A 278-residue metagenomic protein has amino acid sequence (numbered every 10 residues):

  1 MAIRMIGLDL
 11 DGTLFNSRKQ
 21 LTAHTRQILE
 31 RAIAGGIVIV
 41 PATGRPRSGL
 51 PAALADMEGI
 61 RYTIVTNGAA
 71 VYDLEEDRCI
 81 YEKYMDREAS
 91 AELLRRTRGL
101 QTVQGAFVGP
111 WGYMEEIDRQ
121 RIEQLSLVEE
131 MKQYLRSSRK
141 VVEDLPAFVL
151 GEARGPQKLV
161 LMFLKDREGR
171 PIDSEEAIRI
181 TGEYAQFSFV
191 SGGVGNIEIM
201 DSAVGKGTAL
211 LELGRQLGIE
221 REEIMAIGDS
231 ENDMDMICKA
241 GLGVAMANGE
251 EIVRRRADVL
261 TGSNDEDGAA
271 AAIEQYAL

Functional and structural regions predicted by a protein language model:
M1-M5, L21-T22, I197-L278: Mg2+-dependent phosphoryl-transfer enzymes with acidic/Ser/Thr/Gly-rich catalytic loops
I3, I60, Q101, P156-Q157 (+2 more regions): Short, well-ordered alpha-helix to beta-strand connector turns
R4-R18, L93: Asp-based phosphoryl-transfer active-site loop
G12, G68, G228-S230: Active-site metal-binding loops of divalent metal-dependent hydrolases
K19-G36, E82-A89, V142-A147, D201-R215 (+1 more regions): Short, acidic loop-to-helix structural element flanking the phosphoryl-transfer center in phosphate-processing enzymes
Q20-E129: Active-site phosphate-binding/coordination module
D56-G59, N67, E75, E183-A185 (+2 more regions): Short, structured coil segments at secondary-structure junctions
R96, T102-V103, F107-I227: Conserved acidic, metal-coordinating active-site core of Asp-based, Mg2+-dependent phosphoryl-transfer enzymes
